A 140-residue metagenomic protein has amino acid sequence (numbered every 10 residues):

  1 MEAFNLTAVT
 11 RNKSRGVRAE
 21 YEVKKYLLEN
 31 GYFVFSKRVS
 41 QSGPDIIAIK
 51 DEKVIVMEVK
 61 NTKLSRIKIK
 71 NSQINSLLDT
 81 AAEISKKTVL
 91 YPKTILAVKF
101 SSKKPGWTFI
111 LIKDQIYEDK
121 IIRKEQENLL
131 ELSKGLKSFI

Functional and structural regions predicted by a protein language model:
M1-K37: Acidic-basic catalytic patches of nuclease active cores, encompassing PD-(D/E)XK and other metal-cofactor nuclease
T10-S14, V89-I140: Domain-level recognition of nuclease-like catalytic cores that cleave nucleotide substrates
V23, V34, M57, L96-A97 (+1 more regions): Hydrophobic beta-strand residues in large extracellular and virion-surface proteins
L27, I46-A48, E52-K63: Conserved catalytic cores of phosphodiester-cleaving nucleases, focusing on short active-site segments
Y32, K53, P92: Short coil/turn segments at beta-strand junctions that form active-site/ligand-binding loops
S40-G43: Short acidic/glycine-enriched loop/turn segments that link adjacent beta-strands
D45, S65-I67, P105-G106: Short acidic/glycine-rich loop or secondary-structure boundary segments that cap or lie
T62, I67-L96: Short, charged, amphipathic alpha-helix that recurs within catalytic cores of restriction-modification and other
